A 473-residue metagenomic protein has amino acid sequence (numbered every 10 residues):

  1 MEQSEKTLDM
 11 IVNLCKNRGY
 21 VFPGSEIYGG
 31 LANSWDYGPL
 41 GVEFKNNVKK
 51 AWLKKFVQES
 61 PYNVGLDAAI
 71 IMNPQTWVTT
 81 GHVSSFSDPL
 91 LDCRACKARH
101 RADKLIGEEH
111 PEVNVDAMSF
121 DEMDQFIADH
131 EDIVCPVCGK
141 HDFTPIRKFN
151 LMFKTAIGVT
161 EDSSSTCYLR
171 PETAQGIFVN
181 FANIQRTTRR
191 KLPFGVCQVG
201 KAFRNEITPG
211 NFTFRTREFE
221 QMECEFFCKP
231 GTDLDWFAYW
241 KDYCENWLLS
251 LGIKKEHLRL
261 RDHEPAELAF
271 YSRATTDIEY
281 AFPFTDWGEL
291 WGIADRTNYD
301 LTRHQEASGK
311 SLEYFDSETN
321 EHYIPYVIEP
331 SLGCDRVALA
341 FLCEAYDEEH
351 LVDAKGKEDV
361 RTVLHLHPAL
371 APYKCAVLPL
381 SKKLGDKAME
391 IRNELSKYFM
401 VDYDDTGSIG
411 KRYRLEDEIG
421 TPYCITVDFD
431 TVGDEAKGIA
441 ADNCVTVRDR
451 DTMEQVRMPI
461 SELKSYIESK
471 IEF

Functional and structural regions predicted by a protein language model:
M1-F473: NTP/phosphate- and nucleic-acid-binding module
